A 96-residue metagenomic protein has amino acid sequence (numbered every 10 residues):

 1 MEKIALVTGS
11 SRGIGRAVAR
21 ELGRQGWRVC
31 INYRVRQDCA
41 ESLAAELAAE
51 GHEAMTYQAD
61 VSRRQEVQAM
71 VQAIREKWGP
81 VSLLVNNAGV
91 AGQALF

Functional and structural regions predicted by a protein language model:
I4, S11-G13: Conserved glycine-rich cofactor-binding loop
S10-S11, A88: NAD(P)H cofactor-binding loop motif with strongest signal on the N-terminal glycine-rich segment
L22: Aromatic pocket-lining residues of Rossmann-like dinucleotide-binding sites
Q25-S42: Conserved glycine-rich Rossmann-like NAD(P)H-binding loop of the short-chain dehydrogenase/reductase
Q37-D38, Q58-M70: The beta1-alpha1 cofactor-binding region of Rossmann-like NAD(H)/NADP(H)-dependent oxidoreductases
E50-E53, A73-N86, G92: A glycine-rich helix->loop->beta "capping" turn within Rossmann-like NAD(P)(H)-dependent oxidoreductase domains
Q68, A91-F96: Conserved mid-core segment of classical short-chain dehydrogenase/reductases
